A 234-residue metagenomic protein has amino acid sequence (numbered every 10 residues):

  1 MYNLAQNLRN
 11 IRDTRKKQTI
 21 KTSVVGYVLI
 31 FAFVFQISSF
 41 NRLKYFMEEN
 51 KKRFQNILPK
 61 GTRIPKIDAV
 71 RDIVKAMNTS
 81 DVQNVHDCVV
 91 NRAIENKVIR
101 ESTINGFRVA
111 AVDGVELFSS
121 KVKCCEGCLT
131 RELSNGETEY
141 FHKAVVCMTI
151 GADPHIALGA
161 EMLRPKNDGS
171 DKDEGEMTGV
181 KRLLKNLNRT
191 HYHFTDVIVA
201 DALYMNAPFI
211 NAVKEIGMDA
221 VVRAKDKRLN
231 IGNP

Functional and structural regions predicted by a protein language model:
M1-P65, R71: Gly/serine-rich nucleotide phosphate-binding loop at the start of the catalytic core of nucleotide/ADP-ribose-handling
Y27-I30, A93-I99, A207: Short alpha-helical segments and helix-capping/turn motifs at coil-helix boundaries
V28, L43, K66, G106-L117 (+4 more regions): Short, conserved catalytic/metal-binding motifs centered on acidic residues
F40-K44, F54-P65, V82-H86, G151-G159 (+1 more regions): Short, flexible active-site-proximal loops enriched in glycine and acidic residues
R71-A152: Active-site-proximal, Lys/Arg-enriched surface segment that forms a nucleic-acid-binding/basic interface patch
I104-F107, H142, H155, T190-T195 (+1 more regions): A general structural motif
A144-M162, K185: Glycine/proline-rich, flexible active-site/cofactor-binding loop segments that harbor closely spaced acidic
M162, K166-P234: An internal, acidic/charged active-site-proximal segment that coordinates divalent cations and/or engages
